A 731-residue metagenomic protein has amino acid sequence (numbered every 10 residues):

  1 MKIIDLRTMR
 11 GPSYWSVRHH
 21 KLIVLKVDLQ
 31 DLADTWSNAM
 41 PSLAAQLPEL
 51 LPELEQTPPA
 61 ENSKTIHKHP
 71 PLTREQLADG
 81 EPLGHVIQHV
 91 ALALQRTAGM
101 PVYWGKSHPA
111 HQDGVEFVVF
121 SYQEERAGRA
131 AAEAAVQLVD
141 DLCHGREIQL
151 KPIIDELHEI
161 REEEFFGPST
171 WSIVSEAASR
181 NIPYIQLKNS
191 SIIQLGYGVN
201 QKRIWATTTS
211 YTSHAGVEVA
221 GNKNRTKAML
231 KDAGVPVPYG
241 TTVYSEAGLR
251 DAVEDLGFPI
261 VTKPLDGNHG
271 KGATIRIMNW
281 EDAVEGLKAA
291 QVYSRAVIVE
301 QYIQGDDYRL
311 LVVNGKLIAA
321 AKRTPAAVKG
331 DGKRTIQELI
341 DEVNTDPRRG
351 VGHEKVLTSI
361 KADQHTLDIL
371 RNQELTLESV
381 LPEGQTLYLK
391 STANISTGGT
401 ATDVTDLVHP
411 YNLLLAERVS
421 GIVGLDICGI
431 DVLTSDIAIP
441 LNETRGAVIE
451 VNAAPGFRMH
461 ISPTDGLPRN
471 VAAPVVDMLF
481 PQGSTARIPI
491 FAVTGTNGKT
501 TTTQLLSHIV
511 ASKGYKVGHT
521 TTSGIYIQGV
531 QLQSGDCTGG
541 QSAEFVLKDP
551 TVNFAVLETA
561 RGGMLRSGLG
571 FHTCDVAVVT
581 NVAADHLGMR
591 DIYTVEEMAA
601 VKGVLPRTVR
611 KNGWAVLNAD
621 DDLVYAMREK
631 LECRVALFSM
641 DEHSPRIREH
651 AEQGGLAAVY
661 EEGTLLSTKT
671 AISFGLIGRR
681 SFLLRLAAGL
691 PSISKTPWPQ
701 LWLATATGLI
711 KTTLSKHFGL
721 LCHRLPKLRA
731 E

Functional and structural regions predicted by a protein language model:
M1-S179, K316-A319, T324-E338, H365 (+3 more regions): ATP-dependent carboxylate activation and anion-phosphoryl transfer catalytic cores that bind Mg-ATP to form
H85, V199-Q364, P410: Active-site nucleotide/adenylate-binding loops and adjacent lid/helix of ATP-dependent enzymes
V119-D255, N268: Conserved N-proximal alpha/beta basic substrate-recognition cap immediately N-terminal to, or forming the N-lobe
Y197, V312-K316, D436, Y660-E662: Short acidic-glycine loop/turn motifs at beta-strand connectors
P347-Y388: Conserved ATP-utilizing enzyme core subdomain
Q482-Q528: Walker A (P-loop) phosphate-binding motif
Q531-H650, L686: Flexible active-site lid/hinge loop adjacent to a nucleotide/diphosphate and Mg2+-phosphate binding pocket
I592-A599, G603, G613, C633-E731: Adenine nucleotide phosphate-binding catalytic loops in nucleotide-utilizing enzymes
